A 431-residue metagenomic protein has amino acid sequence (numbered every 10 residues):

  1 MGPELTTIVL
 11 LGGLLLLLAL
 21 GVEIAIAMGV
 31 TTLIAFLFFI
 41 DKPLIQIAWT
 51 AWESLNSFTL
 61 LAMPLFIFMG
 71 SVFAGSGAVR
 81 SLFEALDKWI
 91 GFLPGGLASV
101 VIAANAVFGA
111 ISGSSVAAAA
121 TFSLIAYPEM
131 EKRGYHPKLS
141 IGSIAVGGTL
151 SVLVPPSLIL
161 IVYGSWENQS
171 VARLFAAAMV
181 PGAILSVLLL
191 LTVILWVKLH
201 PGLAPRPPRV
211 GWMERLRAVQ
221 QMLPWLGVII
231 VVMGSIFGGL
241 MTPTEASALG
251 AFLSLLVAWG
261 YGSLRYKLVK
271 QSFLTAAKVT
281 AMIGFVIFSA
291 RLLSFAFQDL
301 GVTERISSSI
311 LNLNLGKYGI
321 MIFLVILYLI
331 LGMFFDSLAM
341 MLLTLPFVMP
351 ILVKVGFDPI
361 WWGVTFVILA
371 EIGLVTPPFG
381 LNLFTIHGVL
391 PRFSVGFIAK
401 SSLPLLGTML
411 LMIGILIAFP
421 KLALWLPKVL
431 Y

Functional and structural regions predicted by a protein language model:
M1-Y431: Alpha-helical transmembrane segments of multi-pass membrane transport proteins
